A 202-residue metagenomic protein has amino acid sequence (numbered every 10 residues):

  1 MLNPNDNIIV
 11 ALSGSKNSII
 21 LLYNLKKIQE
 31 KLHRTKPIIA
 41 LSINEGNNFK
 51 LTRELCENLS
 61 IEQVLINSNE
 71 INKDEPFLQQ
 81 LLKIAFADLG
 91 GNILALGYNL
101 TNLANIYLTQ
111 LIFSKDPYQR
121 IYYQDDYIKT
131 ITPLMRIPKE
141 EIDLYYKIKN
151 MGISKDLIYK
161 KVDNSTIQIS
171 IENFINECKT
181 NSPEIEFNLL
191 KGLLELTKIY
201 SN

Functional and structural regions predicted by a protein language model:
M1-Y127, R136-K149: ATP-dependent adenylation/nucleotidyltransferase module used to activate substrates
T101-N105, I112-T132, K139, K149-N202: Flexible helical/loop "lid" subdomain adjacent to adenine-nucleotide binding pockets
